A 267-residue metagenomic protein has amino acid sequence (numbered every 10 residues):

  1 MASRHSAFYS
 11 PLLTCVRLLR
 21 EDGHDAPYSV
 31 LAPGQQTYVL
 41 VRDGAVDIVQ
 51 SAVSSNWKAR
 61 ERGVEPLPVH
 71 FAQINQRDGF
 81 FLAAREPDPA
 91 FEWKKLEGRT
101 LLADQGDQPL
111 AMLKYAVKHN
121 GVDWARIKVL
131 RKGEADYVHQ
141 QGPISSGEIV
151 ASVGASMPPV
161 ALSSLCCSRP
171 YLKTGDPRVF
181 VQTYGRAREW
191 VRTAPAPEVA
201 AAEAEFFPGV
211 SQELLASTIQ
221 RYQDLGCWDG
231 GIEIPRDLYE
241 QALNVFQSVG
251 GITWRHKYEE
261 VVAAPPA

Functional and structural regions predicted by a protein language model:
M1-P27, G34-Q35, R42, D229-A267: N-terminal hydrophobic or amphipathic helices and topogenic motifs
M1-Q141, S146-P159: Short, glycine-/small- and polar/acidic-enriched structural segments that line small-molecule recognition paths
Q35-T37, Y137, G209-V210, P265-A267: Short, mixed-charge aromatic SLiMs
Y38, E97, K128, R178-V181 (+3 more regions): Generic structural signal for individual residues within well-ordered alpha-helical segments across diverse proteins
A59-E61, P89-L96, V210-R221, G251-A267: Short flexible/disordered coil segments
I74-A84, A151-K173, V181, Q220-D224 (+1 more regions): Periplasmic-binding protein-like
V129, D136-E205: Pocket-lining segment of extracytoplasmic ligand-binding domains
K173-T253: Secondary-structure end/capping motifs
